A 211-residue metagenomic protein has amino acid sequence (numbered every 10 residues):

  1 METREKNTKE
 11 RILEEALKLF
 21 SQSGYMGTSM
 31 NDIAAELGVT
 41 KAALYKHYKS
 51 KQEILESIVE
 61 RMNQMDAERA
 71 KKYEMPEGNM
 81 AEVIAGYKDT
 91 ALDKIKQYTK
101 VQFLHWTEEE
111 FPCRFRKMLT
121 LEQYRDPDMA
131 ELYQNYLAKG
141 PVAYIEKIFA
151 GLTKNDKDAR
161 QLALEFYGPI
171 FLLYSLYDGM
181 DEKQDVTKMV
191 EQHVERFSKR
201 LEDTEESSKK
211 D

Functional and structural regions predicted by a protein language model:
M1-N7, E77, S207-D211: N-terminal intrinsically disordered/low-complexity leader segments
R11, E15, L19-R61: Helix-turn-helix
K51, I58, M62-D66, A91-I95 (+3 more regions): Hydrophobic/aromatic residues within well-ordered alpha-helical segments
E56-Y98: Amphipathic alpha-helical linker/stalk segments
D66-A70, E110, P127, I170-D181 (+1 more regions): Short amphipathic alpha-helical interaction/hinge segments
A85-T107, C113, K117-M118, R160 (+4 more regions): Amphipathic alpha-helical segments that line or abut small-molecule/effector binding pockets and mediate allosteric
D93, T107-K154: Amphipathic alpha-helical packing segments from all-alpha helical-bundle domains
E131-N135, K139, F149-R196, D211: Hydrophobic/aromatic-rich alpha-helical bundle segments in the mid-to-C-terminal region
